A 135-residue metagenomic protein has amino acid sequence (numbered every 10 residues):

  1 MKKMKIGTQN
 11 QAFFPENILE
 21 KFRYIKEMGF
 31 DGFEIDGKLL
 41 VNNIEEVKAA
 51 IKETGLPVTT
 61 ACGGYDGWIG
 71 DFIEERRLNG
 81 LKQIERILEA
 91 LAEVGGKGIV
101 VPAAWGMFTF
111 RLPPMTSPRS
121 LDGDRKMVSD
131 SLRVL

Functional and structural regions predicted by a protein language model:
M1-K2, F22-E27, V41-C62, R86-G96 (+1 more regions): Acidic (Asp/Glu)-rich catalytic clusters
M4-N10, F33-I35, V58-G63, I99-V101: Hydrophobic faces of well-ordered beta-strands that scaffold small-molecule active sites in alpha/beta enzyme cores
M4-N17, W68-L81, S117-R125: Active-site mouth loops of central-metabolism enzymes
T8, I25, F33, I51 (+3 more regions): Conserved, mostly hydrophobic/aromatic
A12-N17, E34-E46, W68-D71, M107-T109: Acidic-and-aromatic substrate-binding clefts and catalytic sites of carbohydrate-active enzymes
N17-K21, V58-A61, A104-T109: Short hydrophobic/aromatic-rich motifs at helix boundaries and adjacent loops
F30: Conserved acetyl-CoA-binding loop of GNAT-fold acetyltransferases
R76-L135: Active-site acidic/histidine proton-transfer and metal-coordination neighborhood in alpha/beta enzyme cores
